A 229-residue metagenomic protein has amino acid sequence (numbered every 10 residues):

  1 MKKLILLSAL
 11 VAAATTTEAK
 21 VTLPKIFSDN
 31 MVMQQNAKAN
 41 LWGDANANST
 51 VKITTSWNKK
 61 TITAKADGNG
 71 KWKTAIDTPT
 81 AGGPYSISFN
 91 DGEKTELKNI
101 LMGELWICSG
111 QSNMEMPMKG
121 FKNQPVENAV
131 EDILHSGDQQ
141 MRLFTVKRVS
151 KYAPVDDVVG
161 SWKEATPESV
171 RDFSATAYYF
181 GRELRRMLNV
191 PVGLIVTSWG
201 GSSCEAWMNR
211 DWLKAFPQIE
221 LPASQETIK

Functional and structural regions predicted by a protein language model:
L4-A13: Sec-dependent N-terminal signal peptides
T15-A19: Sec/Tat signal peptide C-region and signal peptidase I cleavage site
K20-K229: Cell-envelope and extracellular/periplasmic
